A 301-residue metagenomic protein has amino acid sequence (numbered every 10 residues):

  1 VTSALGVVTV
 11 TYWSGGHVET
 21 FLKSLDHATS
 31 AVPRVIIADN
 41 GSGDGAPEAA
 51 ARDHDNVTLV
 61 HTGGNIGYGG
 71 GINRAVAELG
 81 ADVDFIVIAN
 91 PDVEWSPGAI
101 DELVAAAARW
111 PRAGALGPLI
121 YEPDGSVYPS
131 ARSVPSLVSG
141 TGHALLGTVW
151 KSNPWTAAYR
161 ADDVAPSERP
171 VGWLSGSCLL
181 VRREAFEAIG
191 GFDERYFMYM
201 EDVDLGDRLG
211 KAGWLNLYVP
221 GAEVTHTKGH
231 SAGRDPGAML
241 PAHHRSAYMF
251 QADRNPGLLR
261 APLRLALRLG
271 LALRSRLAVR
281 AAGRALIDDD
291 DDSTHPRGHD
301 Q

Functional and structural regions predicted by a protein language model:
K23-V32: Short, acidic, metal-binding catalytic loop of nucleotide-sugar glycosyltransferases
S24, D39-E48, G64: A conserved acidic beta->alpha catalytic loop
H61-A81: Glycine-rich, basic loop-to-helix element that forms the pyrophosphate-binding segment of sugar-nucleotide handling
D82-E94: Short beta-strand-to-loop acidic/aromatic patch adjacent to the donor-nucleotide binding site
E94-P129: Conserved donor NDP-sugar-binding/catalytic core segment of glycosyltransferases
P135-V171: Short, flexible, basic/aromatic active-site loop/helix in glycosyltransferases
V164-E223: A short, conserved alpha-helix in the catalytic core of glycosyltransferases
D204-A285: Active-site-adjacent helix/loop segment of glycosyltransferases that harbors family-specific signature motifs
